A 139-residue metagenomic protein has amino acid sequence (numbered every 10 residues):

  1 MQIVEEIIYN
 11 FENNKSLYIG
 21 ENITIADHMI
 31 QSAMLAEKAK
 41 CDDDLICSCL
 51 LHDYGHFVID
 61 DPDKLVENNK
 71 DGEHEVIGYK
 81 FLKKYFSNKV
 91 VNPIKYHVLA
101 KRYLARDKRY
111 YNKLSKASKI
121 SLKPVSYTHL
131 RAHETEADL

Functional and structural regions predicted by a protein language model:
M1-D71: Acidic/His-rich, divalent-metal-binding segments that scaffold phosphate/diphosphate chemistry
D27-M29, A33-A36, G72-L104: Histidine- and acidic-residue-rich, metal-dependent catalytic cores
C41, L50, F86-V90, T135: Amphipathic alpha-helical protein-protein interaction surfaces
I59-K64, V98-N112: Short amphipathic alpha-helical segments at helix boundaries and their inter-helical linkers
N68-H74, K116-S121: Short alpha-helical linear motifs
A105-Y127: Amphipathic alpha-helical blocks and their helix-capping loop/short-beta junctions
T128-T135: Conserved small/polar residues in nucleotide/adenosyl-binding loops
L139: Cytosolic catalytic cores of cyclic-nucleotide second-messenger enzymes
